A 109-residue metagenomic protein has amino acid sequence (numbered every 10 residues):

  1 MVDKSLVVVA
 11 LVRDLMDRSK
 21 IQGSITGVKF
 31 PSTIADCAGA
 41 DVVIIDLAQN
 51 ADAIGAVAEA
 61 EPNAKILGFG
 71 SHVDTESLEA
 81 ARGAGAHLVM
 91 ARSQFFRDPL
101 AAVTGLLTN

Functional and structural regions predicted by a protein language model:
M1-V7, T104: Non-catalytic signal-transmission and effector/linker regions of two-component phosphorelay proteins
L6-D14: Conserved acidic segment of CheY-like receiver
L15-F30: Two-component/phosphorelay signaling modules centered on CheY-like receiver
F30-G39: Short acidic low-complexity segments
A40-I45: Active-site beta3 strand of CheY-like receiver
A51-L88: Mid-chain, well-packed structural core segment of small domains
L88-L100: Output/docking surface of receiver
A101-N109: Receiver (REC) domain switch/output surface
